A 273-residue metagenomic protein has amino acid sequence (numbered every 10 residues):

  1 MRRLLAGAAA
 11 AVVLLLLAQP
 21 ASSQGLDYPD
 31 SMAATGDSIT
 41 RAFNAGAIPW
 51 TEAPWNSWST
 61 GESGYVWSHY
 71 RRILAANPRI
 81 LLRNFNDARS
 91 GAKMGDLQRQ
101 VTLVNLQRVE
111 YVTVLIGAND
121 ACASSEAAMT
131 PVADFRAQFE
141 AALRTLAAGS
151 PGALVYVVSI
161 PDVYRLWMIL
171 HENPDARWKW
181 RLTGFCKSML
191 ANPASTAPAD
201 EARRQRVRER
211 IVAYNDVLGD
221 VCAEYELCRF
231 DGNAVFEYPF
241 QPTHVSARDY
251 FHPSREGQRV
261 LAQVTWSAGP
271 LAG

Functional and structural regions predicted by a protein language model:
M1-A8: Bacterial N-terminal signal peptides that target proteins for export
A8-L17: Bacterial N-terminal signal peptides
Q19-S23: Sec/Tat signal peptide C-region and signal peptidase I cleavage site
Q24-N84: Serine-esterase "nucleophile elbow" of acetyl-processing enzymes
I39, D87-A92, I116-G117: Cell-envelope and extracellular/periplasmic
R41, K93, Y164: Flexible, glycine-rich phosphate/dinucleotide-binding loops and adjacent beta-alpha linkers at cofactor/substrate
R79-R99, L103-E110: Acidic/His-rich segments in extracytoplasmic proteins that coordinate ligands and/or metal ions
Q98-R255, V260-P270: Alpha-helical cap/lid subdomain in secreted, periplasmic, or secretory-pathway luminal O-acyl-processing enzymes
